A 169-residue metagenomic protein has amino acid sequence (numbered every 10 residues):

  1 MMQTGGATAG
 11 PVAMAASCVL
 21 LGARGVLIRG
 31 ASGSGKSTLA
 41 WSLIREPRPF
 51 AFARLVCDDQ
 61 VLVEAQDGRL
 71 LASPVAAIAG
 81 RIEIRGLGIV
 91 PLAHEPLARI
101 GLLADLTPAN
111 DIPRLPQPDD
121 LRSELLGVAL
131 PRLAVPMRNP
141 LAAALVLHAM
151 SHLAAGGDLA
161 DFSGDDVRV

Functional and structural regions predicted by a protein language model:
M1-M14: N-terminal pre-Walker A segment at the start of P-loop NTPase domains
A15-G22: P-loop NTPase catalytic core of nucleic-acid-dependent motor ATPases
A23-R48: Glycine-rich phosphate-binding P-loop
R24-V26, I78, V128: Short acidic/polar mixed-charge low-complexity motifs
P49-L106: Conserved nucleotide-sensing/catalytic segment adjacent to the nucleotide-binding pocket in NTP-handling enzymes
P96-V169: Conserved NTP phosphate-binding and transfer environment spanning the P-loop NTPase/kinase superfamily
